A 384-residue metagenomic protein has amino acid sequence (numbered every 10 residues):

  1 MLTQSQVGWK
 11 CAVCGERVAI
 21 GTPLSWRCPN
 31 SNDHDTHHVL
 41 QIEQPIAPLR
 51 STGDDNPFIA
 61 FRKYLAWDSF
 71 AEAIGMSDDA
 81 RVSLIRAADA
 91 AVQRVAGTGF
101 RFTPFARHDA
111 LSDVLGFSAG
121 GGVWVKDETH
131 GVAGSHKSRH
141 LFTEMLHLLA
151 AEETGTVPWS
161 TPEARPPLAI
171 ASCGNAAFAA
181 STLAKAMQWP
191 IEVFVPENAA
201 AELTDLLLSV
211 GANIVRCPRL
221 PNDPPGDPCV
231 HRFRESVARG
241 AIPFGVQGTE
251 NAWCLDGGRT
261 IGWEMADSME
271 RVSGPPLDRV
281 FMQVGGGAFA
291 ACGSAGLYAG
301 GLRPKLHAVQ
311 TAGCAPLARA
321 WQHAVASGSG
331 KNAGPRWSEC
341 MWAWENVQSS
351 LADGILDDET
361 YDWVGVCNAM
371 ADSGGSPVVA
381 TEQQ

Functional and structural regions predicted by a protein language model:
M1-Q384: PLP-dependent amino-acid enzyme catalytic core
